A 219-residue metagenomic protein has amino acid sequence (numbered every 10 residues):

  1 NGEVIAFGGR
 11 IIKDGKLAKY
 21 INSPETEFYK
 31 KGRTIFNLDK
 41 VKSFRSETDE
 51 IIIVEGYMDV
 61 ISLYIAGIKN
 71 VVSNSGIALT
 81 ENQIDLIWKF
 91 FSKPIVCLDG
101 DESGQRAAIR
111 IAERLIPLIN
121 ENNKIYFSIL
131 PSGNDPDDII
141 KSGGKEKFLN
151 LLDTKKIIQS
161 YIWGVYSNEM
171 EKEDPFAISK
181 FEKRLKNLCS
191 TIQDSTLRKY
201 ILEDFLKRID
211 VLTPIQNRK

Functional and structural regions predicted by a protein language model:
N1-F90, P94, A107-A108: Phosphate-handling DNA/RNA-contact segment within nucleic-acid enzymes
K42-E50, T80-P94, G100-K219: A charged alpha-helical hairpin associated with nucleic-acid processing machineries
